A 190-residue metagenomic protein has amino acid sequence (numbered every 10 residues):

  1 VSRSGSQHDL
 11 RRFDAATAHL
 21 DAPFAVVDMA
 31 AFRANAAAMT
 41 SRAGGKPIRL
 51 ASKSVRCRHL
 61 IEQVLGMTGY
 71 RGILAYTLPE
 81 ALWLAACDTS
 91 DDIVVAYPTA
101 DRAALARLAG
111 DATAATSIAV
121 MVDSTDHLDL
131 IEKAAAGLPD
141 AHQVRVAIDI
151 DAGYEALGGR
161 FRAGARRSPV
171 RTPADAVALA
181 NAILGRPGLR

Functional and structural regions predicted by a protein language model:
V1-H8: N-terminal hydrophobic targeting/anchoring segments and the immediately downstream early-domain regions of hydrolases
H8-R12, A31-H59: N-terminal glycine-rich anion-binding loops that anchor highly charged ligand groups
H8-V27: Generic N-terminal amphipathic, Lys/Arg-enriched alpha-helix
P23, V27-A31, A119, R167: Short, surface-exposed alpha-helical recognition segments that flank or form part of ligand/macromolecule-binding
V26, F32-R33, A38, I61 (+2 more regions): A generic structural micro-environment signature that highlights single residues at secondary-structure boundaries
R49-L189: Active-site-proximal beta-alpha core segment in soluble small-molecule metabolic enzymes
